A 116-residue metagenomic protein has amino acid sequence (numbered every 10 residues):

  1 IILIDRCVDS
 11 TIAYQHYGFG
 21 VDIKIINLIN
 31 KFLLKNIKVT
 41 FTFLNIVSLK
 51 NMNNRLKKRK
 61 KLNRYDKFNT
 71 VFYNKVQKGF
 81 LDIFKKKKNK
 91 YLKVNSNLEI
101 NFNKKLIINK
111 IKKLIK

Functional and structural regions predicted by a protein language model:
I1-I2: Loop/turn-to-beta-strand initiation segments
R6: Walker B catalytic acidic pair
D9: Short, well-ordered surface patches within globular domains
I12-K78: A glycine- and Lys/Arg-enriched "phosphate-lid" helix/loop adjacent to the NTP-binding pocket of small-molecule kinases
K50-K116: NTP-dependent small-molecule kinase module
